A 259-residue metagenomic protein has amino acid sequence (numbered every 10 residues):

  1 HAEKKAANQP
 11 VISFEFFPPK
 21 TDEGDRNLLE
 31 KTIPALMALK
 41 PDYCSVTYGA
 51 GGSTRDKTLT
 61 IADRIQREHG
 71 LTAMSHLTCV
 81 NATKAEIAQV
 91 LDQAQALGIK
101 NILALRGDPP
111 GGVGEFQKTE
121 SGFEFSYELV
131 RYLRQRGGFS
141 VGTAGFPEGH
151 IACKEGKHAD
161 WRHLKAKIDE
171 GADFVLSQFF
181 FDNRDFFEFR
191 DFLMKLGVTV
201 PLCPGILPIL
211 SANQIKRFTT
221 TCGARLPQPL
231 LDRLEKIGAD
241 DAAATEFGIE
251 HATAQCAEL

Functional and structural regions predicted by a protein language model:
H1-A2, E23-N27, G52-R64, T83-Q89 (+3 more regions): Active-site-adjacent beta->alpha loops and helix N-cap segments on the catalytic face of soluble alpha/beta enzymes
H1-V46: Conserved N-terminal beta1-alpha1 strand-loop-helix module at the mouth
E3-A7, I33-A38, L59-G70, L91-I99 (+2 more regions): Acidic (Asp/Glu)-rich catalytic clusters
A6, E23, E120-P147, A159 (+1 more regions): Active-site pocket-lining/capping segments in soluble small-molecule metabolic enzymes
P10-F16, C44-V46, A73-L77, I102-A104 (+4 more regions): Hydrophobic faces of well-ordered beta-strands that scaffold small-molecule active sites in alpha/beta enzyme cores
V11-L28, A73-A85, G142-A159, E235-E250: Active-site mouth loops of central-metabolism enzymes
F16-K20, Y48-G52, C79-N81, R106-P110 (+3 more regions): Active-site-proximal loop/turn and secondary-structure-junction residues that shape catalytic pockets, frequently
D22-M37, T58, K84-L91, E155-A166 (+1 more regions): Short, acidic/polar
